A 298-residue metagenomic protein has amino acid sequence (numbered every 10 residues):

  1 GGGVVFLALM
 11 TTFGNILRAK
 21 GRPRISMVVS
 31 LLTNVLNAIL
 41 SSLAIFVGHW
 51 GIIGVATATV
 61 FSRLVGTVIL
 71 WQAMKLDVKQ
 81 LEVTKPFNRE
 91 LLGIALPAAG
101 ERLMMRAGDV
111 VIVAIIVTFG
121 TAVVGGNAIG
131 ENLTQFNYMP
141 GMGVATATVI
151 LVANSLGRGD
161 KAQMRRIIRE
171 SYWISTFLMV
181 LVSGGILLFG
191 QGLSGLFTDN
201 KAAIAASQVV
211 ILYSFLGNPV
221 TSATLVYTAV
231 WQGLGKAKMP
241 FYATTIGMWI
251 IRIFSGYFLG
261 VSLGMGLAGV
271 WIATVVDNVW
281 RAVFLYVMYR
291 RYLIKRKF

Functional and structural regions predicted by a protein language model:
G1, T12-F13, A95, A99 (+7 more regions): Hydrophobic alpha-helical segments typical of transmembrane helices and their membrane-interface/capping positions
G1-V4, S30-N34, V60, A98-R106 (+8 more regions): Residue-level hotspots within the lipid-embedded alpha helices of multi-pass solute transporters
G1-V5, L36-I39, I45-L96, V152-G217 (+1 more regions): Short alpha-helical transmembrane segments in multi-pass integral membrane proteins
L7-S26, V117, G126-G190, T221-T244: Small-residue-rich hydrophobic transmembrane alpha-helices
T12-I16, V35-L43, W71, V110-A114 (+4 more regions): Alpha-helical transmembrane segments of multipass membrane proteins
R22-P23, G51, G120-T121, N200 (+2 more regions): Short loop-to-helix capping motifs
T33, S62-G66, L70, N88-A147 (+1 more regions): Transmembrane helical elements of multi-pass membrane transporters/channels
R102-M105, R252-G260: Hydrophobic alpha-helical transmembrane segments in multi-pass integral membrane proteins
